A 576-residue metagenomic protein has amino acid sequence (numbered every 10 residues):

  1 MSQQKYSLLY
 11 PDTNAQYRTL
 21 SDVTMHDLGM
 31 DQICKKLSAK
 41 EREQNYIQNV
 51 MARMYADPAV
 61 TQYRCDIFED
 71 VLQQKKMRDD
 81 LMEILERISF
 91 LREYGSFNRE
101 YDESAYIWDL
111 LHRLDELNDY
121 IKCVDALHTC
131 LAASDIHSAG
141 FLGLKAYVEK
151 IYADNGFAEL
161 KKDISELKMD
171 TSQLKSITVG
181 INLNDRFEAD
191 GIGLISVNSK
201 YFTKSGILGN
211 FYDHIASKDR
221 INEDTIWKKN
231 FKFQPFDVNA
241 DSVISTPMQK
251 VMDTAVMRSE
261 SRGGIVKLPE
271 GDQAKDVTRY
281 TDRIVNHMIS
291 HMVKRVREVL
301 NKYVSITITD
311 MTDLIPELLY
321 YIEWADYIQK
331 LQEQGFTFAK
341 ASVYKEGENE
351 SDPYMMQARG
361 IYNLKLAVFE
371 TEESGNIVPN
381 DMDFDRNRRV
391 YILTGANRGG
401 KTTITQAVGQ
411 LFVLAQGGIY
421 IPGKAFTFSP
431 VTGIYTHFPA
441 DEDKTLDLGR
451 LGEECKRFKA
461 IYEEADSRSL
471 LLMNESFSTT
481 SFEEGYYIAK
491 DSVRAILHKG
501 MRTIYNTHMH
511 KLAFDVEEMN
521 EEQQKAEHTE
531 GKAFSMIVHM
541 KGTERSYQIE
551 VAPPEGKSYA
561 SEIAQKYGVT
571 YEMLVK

Functional and structural regions predicted by a protein language model:
M1-K204: Conserved amphipathic alpha-helical "coupling/scaffold" segments that transmit conformational changes between domains
H112, D119, A126, S176-T178 (+5 more regions): Charged, amphipathic alpha-helical oligomerization/scaffolding segments
H112, I306, D310-D313, R450-E453: Alpha-helical initiation/capping and key positions within long helical/coiled-coil segments
V179, A325-N363: Long, charged, glycine-rich C-terminal linkers/tails
E188, L194-T278: Structured, charged N-terminal subsegments at the starts of enzyme catalytic cores and at intra-chain domain/subunit
E270-N301, I308, I315: Extended, charged coiled-coil "arm/hinge" scaffolds of SMC/Rad50-like chromosome-maintenance ATPases and other large
S305-Q332: Low-complexity, highly charged intrinsically disordered N-terminal segments that act as targeting/localization
S351-K576: ATPase nucleotide-binding head domains, primarily ABC-like/P-loop NTPase cores
